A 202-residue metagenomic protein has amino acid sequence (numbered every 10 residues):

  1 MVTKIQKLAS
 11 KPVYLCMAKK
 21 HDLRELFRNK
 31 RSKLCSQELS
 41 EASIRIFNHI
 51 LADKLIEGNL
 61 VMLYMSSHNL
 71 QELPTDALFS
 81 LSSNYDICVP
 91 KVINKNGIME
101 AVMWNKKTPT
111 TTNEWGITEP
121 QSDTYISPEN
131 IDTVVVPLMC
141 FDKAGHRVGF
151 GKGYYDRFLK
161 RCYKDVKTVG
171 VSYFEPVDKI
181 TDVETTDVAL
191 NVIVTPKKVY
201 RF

Functional and structural regions predicted by a protein language model:
M1-C16: N-terminal amphipathic/basic-hydrophobic helices that include classical n-h-c signal peptides and signal-anchor
T3-Q6, N84, I131: Hydrophobic residues within membrane-embedded alpha helices
P12-A18, N29-K30, E129-V134, K143-H146 (+1 more regions): Surface-exposed, charge/polar-rich loops and edge strands
Y14-E129: N-terminal active-site beta-alpha-beta segment that forms phosphate/nucleotide-binding and substrate-recognition loops
T124, R147-V148: Short capping loops/turns at secondary-structure boundaries
P137-M139: Catalytic beta-strand/loop module used to bind and position nucleotide/cofactor moieties in cofactor-attachment
